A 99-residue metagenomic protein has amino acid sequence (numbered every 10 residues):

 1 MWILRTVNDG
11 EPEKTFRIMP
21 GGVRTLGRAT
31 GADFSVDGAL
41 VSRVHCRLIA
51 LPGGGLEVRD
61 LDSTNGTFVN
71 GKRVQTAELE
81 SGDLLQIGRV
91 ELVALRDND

Functional and structural regions predicted by a protein language model:
M1-V7, V90-D99: Regulatory inter-domain linker segments that are low-complexity and enriched for serine/threonine/proline
D9-E11: Structured interaction and signal-relay segments at domain junctions
T15-E91: Forkhead-associated
